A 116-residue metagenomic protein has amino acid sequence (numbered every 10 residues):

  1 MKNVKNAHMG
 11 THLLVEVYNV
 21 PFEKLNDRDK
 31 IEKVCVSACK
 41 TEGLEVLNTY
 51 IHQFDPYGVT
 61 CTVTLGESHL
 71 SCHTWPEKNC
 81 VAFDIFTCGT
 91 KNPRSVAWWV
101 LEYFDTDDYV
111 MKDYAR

Functional and structural regions predicted by a protein language model:
M1-R116: Polybasic/polar functional segments that serve as interface/processing modules
